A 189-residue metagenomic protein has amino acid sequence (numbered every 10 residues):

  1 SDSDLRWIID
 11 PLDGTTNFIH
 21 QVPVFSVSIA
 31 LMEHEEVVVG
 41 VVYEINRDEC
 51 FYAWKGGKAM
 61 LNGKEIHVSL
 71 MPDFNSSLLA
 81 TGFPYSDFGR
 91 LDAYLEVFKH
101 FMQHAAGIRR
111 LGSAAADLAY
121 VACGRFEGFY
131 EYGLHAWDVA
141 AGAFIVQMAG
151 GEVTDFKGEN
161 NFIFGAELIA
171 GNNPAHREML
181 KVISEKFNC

Functional and structural regions predicted by a protein language model:
S1-E33, V41: Flexible, acidic active-site loops/lids enriched in D/E/S/T/G that coordinate Mg2+ and/or position polar
S1-L12, E152, N160, P174-C189: N-terminal subdomain of lithium-sensitive/metallo-dependent phosphomonoesterases centered on the IMPase/IPPase/PAP
S1-L5, F74, A122-R125, I163-G165: A short, glycine/Asx- and small/polar-enriched loop/turn that sits immediately N-terminal to a beta-strand
T15, E44, V146: Conserved G/P- and acidic residue-centered "switch" motifs that form tight phosphate/ATP-binding loops in soluble
I29-L118, G165-C189: Acidic beta-strand-loop-alpha-helix segment within the catalytic core of divalent metal-dependent phosphate-processing
A119-A122, A143-M148: Hydrophobic residues within well-ordered alpha-helices
C123-G128, G151-E152: Alpha-to-beta junction loops
E131: Short beta-strand and adjacent tight-turn residues that come in two discontinuous sequence segments and form the edges
